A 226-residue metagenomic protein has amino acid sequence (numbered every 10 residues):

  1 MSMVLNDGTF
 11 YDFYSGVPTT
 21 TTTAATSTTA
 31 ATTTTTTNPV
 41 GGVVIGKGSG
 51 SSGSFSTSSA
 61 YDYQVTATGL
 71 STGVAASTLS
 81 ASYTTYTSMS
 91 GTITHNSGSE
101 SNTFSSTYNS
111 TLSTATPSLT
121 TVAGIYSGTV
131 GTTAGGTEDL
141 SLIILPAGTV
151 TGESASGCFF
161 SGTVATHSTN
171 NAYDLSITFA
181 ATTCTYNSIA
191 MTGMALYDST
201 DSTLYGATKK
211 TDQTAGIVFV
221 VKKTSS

Functional and structural regions predicted by a protein language model:
M1, N6-Y14, G48, S59-Y61 (+3 more regions): Tryptophan-anchored aromatic micro-motifs
M1-S54, G131-A181: N-terminal glycine/threonine-rich, aromatic-flanked beta-hairpin/loop signature
S2, G46-G48, L79-Y83, S110 (+3 more regions): Extended lipid/amphipathic-ligand handling interfaces
P39-T92: Short N-terminal edge-element motif at the start of the domain
F55-A75, A172-M194: An anionic, turn-rich surface loop/hairpin at beta-sheet edges that serves as a generic interaction/coordination patch
H95-S99, G152-G157, I177-T183, T208-A215: Short, solvent-exposed aromatic-acidic interface loops
E100-S106, L140, C158-G162, M191 (+1 more regions): Short beta-strand segments
T185-S226: Hydrophilic extracytoplasmic domains
